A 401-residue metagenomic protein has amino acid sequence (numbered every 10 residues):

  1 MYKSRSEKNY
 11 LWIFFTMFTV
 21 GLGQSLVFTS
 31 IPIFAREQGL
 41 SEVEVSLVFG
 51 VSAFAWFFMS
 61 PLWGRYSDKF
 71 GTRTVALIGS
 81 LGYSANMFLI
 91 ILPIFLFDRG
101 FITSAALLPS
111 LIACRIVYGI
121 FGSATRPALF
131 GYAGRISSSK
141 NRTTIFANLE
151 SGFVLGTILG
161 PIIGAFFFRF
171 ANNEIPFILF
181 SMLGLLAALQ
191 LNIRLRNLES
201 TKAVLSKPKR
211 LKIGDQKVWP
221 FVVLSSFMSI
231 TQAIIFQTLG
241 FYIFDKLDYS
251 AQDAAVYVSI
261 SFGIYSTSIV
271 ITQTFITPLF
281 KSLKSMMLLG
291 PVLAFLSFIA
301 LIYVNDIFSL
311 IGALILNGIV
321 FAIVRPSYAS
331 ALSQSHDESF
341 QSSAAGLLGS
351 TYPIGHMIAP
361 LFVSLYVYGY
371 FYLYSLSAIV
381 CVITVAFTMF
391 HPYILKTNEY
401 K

Functional and structural regions predicted by a protein language model:
M1-E7, R196-V222: Juxtamembrane intracellular "pre-TM" segments in multi-pass secondary transporters
F18, F101-A124, S309-I323: Hydrophobic core of transmembrane alpha-helices in multi-pass small-molecule transporters, especially MFS/SLC-type
T29-V43, Q237-Y257: Short amphipathic helix-loop junctions that connect adjacent transmembrane helices in Major Facilitator Superfamily/SLC
I31, A124-S137, I323-H336: Intracellular juxtamembrane helix-capping segments at the cytosolic ends of symmetry-related transmembrane helices
S41-V51, N148, Y249-Y265: Loop-to-transmembrane helix entry
F54-F58, Y257-L279: Transmembrane alpha-helices of Major Facilitator/SLC transporters
L81-S104, L293-N305: C-terminal ends and interior cores of transmembrane alpha-helices in multi-pass membrane transporters/permeases
C114-F153: Cytoplasmic helix-loop-helix junction between adjacent transmembrane helices in 12-TM secondary transporters
